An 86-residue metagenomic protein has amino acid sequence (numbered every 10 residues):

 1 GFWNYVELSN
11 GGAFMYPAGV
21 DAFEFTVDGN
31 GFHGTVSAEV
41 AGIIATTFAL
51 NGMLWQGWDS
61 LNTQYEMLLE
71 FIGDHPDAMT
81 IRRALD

Functional and structural regions predicted by a protein language model:
G1-A22: Amphipathic, interaction-prone secondary-structure segments
T26-D86: Polybasic, proline/glycine-rich intrinsically disordered low-complexity segments
